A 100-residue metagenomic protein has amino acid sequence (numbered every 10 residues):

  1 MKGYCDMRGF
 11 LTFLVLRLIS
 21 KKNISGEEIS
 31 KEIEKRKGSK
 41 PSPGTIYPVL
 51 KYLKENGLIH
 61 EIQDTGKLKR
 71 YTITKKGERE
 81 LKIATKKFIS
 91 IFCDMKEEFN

Functional and structural regions predicted by a protein language model:
M1-C5, E97-N100: Short, Lys/Arg-enriched, disordered terminal segments
K2-T45: N-terminal helix-turn-helix DNA-binding core of bacterial DNA-binding proteins
G38, T45-I46, C93, N100: Sparse recognition of residues in long alpha-helices and their boundaries
Y47-Y52: Short, hydrophobic-biased segments on the C-terminal half of alpha helices that form "recognition helices"
G57: Glycine-centered, phosphate/nucleic-acid-interacting loop/turn motifs that mediate DNA/RNA or nucleotide
E61: Short beta-strand "wing" residues that participate in macromolecule-binding interfaces
T65-T85: Basic, amphipathic "hinge/linker" alpha-helix immediately C-terminal to the N-terminal HTH DNA-binding motif
R79-N100: Amphipathic alpha-helical dimerization/coiled-coil segments that flank or bridge DNA-binding/regulatory modules
